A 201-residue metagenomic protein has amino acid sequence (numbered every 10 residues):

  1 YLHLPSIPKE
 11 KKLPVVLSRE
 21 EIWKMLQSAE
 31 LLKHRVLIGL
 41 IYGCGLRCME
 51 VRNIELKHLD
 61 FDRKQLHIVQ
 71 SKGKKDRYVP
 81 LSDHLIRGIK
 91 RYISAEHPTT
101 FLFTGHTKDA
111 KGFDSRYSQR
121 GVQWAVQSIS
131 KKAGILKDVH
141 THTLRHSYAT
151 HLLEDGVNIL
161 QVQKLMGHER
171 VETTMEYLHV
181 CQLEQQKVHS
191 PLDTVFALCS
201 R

Functional and structural regions predicted by a protein language model:
Y1-R201: Conserved catalytic core of the tyrosine transesterase superfamily
